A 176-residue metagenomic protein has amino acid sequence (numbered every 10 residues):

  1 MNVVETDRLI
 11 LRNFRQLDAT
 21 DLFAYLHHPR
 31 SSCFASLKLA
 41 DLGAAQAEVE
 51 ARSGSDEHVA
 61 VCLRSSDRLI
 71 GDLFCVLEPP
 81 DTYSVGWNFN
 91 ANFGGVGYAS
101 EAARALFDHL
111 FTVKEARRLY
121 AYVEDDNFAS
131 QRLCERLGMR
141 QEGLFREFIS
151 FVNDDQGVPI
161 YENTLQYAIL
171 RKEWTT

Functional and structural regions predicted by a protein language model:
M1-C33, H58, C62-T176: Acyl-donor (CoA/ACP) binding surface of acyl/acetyltransferases
R30-A51: Conserved GNAT-fold acetyl-CoA-binding loop/helix
A47-G54, L73-V76: Alpha-helix C-terminal capping segments
